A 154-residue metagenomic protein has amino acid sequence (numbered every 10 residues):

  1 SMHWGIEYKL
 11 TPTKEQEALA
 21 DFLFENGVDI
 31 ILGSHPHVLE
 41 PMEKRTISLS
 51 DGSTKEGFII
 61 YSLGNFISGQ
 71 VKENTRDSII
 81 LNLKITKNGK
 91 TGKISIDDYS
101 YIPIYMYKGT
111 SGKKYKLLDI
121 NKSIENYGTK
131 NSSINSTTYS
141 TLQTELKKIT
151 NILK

Functional and structural regions predicted by a protein language model:
S1, S34, I102: Conserved residues at the C-terminal ends of beta-strands
S1-T11: Short acidic, glycine-rich surface-loop motifs adjacent to enzyme active sites
T13-I79: Conserved beta-sheet core of the metallophosphoesterase superfamily
K72-K154: A short C-terminal boundary segment appended to hydrolase-like catalytic domains
